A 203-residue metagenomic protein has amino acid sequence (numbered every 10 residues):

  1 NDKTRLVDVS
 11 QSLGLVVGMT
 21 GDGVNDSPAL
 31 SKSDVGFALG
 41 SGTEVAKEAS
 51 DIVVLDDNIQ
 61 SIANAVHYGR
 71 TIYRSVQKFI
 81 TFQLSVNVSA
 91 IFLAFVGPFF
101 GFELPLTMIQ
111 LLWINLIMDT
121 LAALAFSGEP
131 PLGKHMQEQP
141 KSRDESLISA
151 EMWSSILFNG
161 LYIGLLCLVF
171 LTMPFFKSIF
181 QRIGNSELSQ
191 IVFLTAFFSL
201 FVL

Functional and structural regions predicted by a protein language model:
N1-M19, S33, G40-L203: Membrane-embedded transport module
D22: Conserved catalytic-loop aspartate of Hanks-type protein kinases
L30: Basic, alpha-helical nucleic-acid-binding regions used in initiation and control of genome expression
